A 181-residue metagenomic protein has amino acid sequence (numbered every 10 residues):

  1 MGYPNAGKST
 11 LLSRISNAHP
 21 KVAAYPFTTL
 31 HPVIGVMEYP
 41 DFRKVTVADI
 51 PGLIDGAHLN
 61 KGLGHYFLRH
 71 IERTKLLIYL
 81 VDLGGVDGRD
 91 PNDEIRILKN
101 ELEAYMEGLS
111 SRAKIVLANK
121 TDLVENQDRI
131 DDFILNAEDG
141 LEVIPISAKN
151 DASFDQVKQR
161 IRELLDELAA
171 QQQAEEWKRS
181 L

Functional and structural regions predicted by a protein language model:
M1, A6, V86-L181: C-terminal-of-GTPase-core extension/linker across diverse P-loop GTPases
M1-K61, H65-L76, V81, K158: Conserved G1/Walker A P-loop phosphate-binding module
